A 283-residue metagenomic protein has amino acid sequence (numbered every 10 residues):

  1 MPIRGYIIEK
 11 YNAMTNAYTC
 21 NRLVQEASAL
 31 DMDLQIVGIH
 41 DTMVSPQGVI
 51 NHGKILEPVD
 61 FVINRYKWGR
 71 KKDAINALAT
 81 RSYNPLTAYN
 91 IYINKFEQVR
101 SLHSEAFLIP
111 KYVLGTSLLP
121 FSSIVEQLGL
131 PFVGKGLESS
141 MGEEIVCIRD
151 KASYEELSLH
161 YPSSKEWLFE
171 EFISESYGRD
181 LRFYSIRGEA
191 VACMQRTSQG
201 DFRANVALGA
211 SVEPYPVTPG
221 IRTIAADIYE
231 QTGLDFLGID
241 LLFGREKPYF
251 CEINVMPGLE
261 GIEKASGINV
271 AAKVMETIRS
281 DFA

Functional and structural regions predicted by a protein language model:
P2-E9, L56, A79-T80, T87-G178 (+1 more regions): Active-site nucleotide/adenylate-binding loops and adjacent lid/helix of ATP-dependent enzymes
K10-L114: Conserved N-proximal alpha/beta basic substrate-recognition cap immediately N-terminal to, or forming the N-lobe
K67-G69, A88-Y89, A190, R196 (+1 more regions): Short glycine-enriched loops at secondary-structure junctions
F132, V191-A192, L237, Y249-C251: Protein kinase-like catalytic core scaffold
E143-Q231: Phosphate-binding site of ATP-dependent enzymes
F183-S185, K247-G261: A short beta-strand motif that forms the metal-chelation/ATP-contact edge of phosphoryl-transfer active sites
D201-F250, V270-A283: A long amphipathic alpha-helix within ATP-dependent nucleotide-binding catalytic cores
L259-N269: Short, flexible active-site recognition loops that position polar ligands and cofactors
